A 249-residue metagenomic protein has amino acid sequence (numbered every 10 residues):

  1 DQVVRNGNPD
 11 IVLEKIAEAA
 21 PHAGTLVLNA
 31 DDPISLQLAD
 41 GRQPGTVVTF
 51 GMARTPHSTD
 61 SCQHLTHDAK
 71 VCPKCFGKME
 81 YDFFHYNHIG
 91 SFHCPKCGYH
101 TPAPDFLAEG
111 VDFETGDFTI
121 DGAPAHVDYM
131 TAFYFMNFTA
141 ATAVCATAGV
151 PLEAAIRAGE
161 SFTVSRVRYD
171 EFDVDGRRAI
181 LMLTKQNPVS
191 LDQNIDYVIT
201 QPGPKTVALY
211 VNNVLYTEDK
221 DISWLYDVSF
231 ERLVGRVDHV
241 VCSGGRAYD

Functional and structural regions predicted by a protein language model:
D1, H88-P102, Y129-E160: A conserved, hydrophobic alpha-helical segment in the catalytic core of large ATP/adenylate-utilizing enzymes
D1, N29-D32, L38, F50-A53 (+7 more regions): Fold-independent oxyanion-binding glycine-rich loops and adjacent beta-strand/coil segments at enzyme active sites
D1-D82: Flexible active-site lid/hinge loop adjacent to a nucleotide/diphosphate and Mg2+-phosphate binding pocket
V27, N137, A141, V240: Residue-level signal for inorganic ion chemistry
A53-T119, P124, D128: Cys/His-rich short segments
T66, L183-D249: Active-site beta-alpha connecting loops in nucleotide-dependent enzymes
Y99, D112-F113, V144-K185: Gly/charged, well-structured mid-domain segments that form the phosphate/adenylate-handling core of ATP-dependent
P124-A132, A179-I180: A short glycine/serine-rich beta->alpha loop
